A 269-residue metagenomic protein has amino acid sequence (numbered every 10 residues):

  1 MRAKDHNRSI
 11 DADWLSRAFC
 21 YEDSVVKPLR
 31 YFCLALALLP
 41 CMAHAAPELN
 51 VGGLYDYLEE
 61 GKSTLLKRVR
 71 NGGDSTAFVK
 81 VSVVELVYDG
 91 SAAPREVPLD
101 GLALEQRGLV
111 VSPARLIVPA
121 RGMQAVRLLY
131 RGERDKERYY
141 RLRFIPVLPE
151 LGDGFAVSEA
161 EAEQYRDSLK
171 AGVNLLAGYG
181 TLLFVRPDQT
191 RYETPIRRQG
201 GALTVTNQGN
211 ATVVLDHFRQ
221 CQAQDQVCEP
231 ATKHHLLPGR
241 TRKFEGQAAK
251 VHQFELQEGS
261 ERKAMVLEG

Functional and structural regions predicted by a protein language model:
L15, C20-C33: Bacterial N-terminal signal peptides that target proteins for export
P40-M42: N-terminal signal peptide c-region/cleavage motif recognized by signal peptidases
A46-S75, Q189-R198, K233: Beta-sheet-dominated interaction scaffolds and their linkers
V69-G73, Y130, L203-A211: Asparagine-centered strand-capping/turn motif at beta-strand->loop junctions
V79-A103, I145, N210-D225: Short acidic, flexible loop segments centered on an aromatic residue
L99-E133, Q226-V251: Intrinsically disordered, low-complexity Pro/Gly/Ser/Thr-rich segments with frequent PxxP/GP/PP motifs and embedded
R131-T190, H252-G269: Terminal connector regions
E193, R197-G269: Intrinsically disordered, low-complexity segments enriched in serine, threonine, and glycine
